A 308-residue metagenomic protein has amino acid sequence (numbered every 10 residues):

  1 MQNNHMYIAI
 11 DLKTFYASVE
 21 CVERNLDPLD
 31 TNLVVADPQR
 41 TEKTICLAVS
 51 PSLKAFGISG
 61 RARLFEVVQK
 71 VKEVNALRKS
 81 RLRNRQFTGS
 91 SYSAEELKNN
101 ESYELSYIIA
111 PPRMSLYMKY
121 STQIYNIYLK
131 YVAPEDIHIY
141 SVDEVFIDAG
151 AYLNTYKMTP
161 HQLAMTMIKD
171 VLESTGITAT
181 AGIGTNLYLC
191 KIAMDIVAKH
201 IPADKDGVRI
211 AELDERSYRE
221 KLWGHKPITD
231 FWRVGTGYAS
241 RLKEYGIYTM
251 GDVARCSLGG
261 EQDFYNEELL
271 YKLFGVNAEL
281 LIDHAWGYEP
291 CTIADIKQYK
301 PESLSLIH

Functional and structural regions predicted by a protein language model:
M1-V142, F146, D283-A285: Residues that scaffold, gate, or flank divalent-cation-dependent active/transport sites
A9, D230, T236-I307: DNA-contacting surface of Y-family translesion DNA polymerases
E73-S106, A198-Y218, G259-L273: Charged, glycine/proline-rich intrinsically disordered loops and linkers
P111-L116, A151-M158, V208, L222-D230 (+2 more regions): Flexible, glycine/proline-enriched loop segments at strand-loop-helix junctions that form or flank small-ligand binding
K130-V132, H138, N154, Q162 (+2 more regions): Fungal eukaryote-biased detector of long internal structured cores
S141-A149, T185-C190: Short, conserved phosphate-binding/catalytic loop or strand-edge motifs used in phosphoryl-/nucleotidyl-transfer
I147-I168, K243-G246, L258: Catalytic palm subdomain of template-directed nucleic-acid polymerases, centered on the conserved carboxylate motif
D170-K226: Long, highly charged, low-complexity intrinsically disordered interaction regions that mediate electrostatic DNA/RNA
